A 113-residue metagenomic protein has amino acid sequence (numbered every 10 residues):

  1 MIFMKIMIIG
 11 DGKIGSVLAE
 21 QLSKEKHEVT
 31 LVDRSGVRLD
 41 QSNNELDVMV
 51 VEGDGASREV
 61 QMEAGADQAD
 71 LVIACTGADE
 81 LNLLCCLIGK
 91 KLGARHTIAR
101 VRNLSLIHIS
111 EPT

Functional and structural regions predicted by a protein language model:
D11-G12: Glycine-rich Rossmann-fold phosphate-binding loop(s) that bind the pyrophosphate of adenine dinucleotide cofactors
G15-S16: N-terminal Rossmann-fold NAD(P) dinucleotide-binding loop
L22, G89: Aromatic pocket-lining residues of Rossmann-like dinucleotide-binding sites
D33-R34, E111: Conserved acidic E/D residue at the C-terminus of a beta-strand in Rossmann-like folds
L39-D40: Short alpha-helix immediately C-terminal to the canonical SAM-binding loop
D54-R58: Conserved SAM/SAH-binding loop
S105-T113: Residue-level detector of conserved catalytic or cofactor/ligand-binding positions in enzyme active sites
